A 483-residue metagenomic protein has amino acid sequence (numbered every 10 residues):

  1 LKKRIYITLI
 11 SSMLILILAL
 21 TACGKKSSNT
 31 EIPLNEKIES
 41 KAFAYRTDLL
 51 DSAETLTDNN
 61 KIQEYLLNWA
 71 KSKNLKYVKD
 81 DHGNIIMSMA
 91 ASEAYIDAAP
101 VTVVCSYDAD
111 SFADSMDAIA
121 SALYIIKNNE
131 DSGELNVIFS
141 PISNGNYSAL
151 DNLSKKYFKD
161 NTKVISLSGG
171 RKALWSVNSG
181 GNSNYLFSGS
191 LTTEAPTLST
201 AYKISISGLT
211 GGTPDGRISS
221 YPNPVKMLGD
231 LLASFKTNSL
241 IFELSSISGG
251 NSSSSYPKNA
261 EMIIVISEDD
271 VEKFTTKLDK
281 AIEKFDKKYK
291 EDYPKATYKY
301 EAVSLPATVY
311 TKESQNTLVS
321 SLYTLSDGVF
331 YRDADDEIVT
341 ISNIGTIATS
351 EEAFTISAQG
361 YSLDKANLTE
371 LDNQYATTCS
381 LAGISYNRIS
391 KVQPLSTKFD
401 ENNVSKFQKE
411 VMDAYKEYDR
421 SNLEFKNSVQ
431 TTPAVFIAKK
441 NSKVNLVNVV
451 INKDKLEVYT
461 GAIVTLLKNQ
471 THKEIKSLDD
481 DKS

Functional and structural regions predicted by a protein language model:
L1-I10: Bacterial N-terminal signal peptides that target proteins for export
L18-A22: C-terminal motif of bacterial Sec signal peptides marking the signal peptidase cleavage site
G24-K26: Bacterial signal peptide processing site
N29-A113, L123, N128, G133: Acidic/His- and Gly-rich active-site-bordering loop/insert found across diverse amide/peptide-bond hydrolases
D110-T197, G212-D215, R332-V339, E474-L478: Acidic/histidine-rich catalytic neighborhood of metal-dependent amide-processing enzymes
K159-G229, A233, I282-T297, T311 (+4 more regions): Metal-dependent peptidase/peptidase-like ectodomains
A195-S199, G216-S248, S254-S255, V265-I341: Acidic-enriched catalytic cores of C-N bond-cleaving enzymes acting on peptides and small amides
E301-E351, S357-N373, S380-L381, S385-S483: An extended, acidic, His-containing surface patch that forms the Zn2+-binding/catalytic region of metallohydrolases
